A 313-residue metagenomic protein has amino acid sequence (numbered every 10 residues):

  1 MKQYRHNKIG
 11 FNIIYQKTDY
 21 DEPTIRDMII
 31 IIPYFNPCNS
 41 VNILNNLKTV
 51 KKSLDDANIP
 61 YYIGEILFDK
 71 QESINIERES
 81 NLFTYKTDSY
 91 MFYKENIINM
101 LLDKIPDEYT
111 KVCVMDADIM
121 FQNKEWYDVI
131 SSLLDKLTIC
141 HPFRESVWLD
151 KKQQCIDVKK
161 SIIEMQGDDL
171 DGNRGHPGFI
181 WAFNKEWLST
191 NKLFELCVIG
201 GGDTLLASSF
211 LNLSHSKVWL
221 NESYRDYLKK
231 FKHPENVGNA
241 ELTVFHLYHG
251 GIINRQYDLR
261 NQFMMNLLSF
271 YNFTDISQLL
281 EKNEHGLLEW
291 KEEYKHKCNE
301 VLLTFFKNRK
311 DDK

Functional and structural regions predicted by a protein language model:
M1-M28, Y34-V50, C197-K313: C-terminal catalytic/acceptor-binding lobe
I25-I29, K51-G64, S80-N81, T110: Short loop->beta transition adjacent to catalytic acidic/histidine clusters or analogous donor-positioning motifs
Y34-N39, N46, S53-L54, G64-N75 (+1 more regions): A conserved acidic beta->alpha catalytic loop
G64, C140-E145, A240, L247: Short glycine/serine/threonine-enriched helix-capping/active-site loop that flanks the nucleotide-sugar donor pocket
E65-Y109: Active-site-proximal specificity loops/subdomain of glycosyltransferases
S89, M115-I119, G202: Short acidic donor-binding/metal-coordinating loop in glycosyltransferase active sites
E108-Q122: Short beta-strand-to-loop acidic/aromatic patch adjacent to the donor-nucleotide binding site
M120-N212: Conserved catalytic core of nucleotide-sugar-dependent glycosyltransferases
